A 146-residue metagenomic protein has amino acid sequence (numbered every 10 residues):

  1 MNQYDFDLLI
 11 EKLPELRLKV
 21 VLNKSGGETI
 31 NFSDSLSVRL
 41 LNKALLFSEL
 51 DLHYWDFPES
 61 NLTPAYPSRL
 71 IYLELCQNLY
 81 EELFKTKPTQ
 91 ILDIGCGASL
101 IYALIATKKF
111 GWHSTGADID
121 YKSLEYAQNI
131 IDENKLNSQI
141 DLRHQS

Functional and structural regions predicted by a protein language model:
M1-L62: N-terminal auxiliary segments of SAM/dcSAM-dependent transferases
F47-E49, P67-Q90: Conserved alpha-helix/loop element of class I SAM-dependent methyltransferases that forms part of the SAM/SAH-binding
L62, P67-S68, G97-I101, K122: Gly/Ser/Thr-rich loops at beta-strand to alpha-helix junctions that form or flank small-molecule/cofactor-binding
E82, K108-H113, E133-Q139: Secondary-structure boundary elements
T86-G97, T115: Conserved class I S-adenosyl-L-methionine
L92-D93, A103, T107, L124: Eukaryote-skewed repeat-based solenoidal scaffolds used as protein-protein interaction platforms, primarily
A98-W112: Conserved SAM-binding loop of SAM-dependent methyltransferases across substrates and taxa, primarily the Class I
I119-S146: S-adenosyl-L-methionine
